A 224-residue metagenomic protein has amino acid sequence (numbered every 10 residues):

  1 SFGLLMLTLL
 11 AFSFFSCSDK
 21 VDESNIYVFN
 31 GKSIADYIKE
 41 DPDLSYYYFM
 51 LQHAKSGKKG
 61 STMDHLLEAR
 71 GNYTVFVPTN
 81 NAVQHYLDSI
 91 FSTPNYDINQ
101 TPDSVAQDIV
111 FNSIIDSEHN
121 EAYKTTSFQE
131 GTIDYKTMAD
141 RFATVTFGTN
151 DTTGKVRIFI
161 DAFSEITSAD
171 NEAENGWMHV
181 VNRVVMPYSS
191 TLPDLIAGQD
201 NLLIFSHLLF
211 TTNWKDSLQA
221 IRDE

Functional and structural regions predicted by a protein language model:
S1-C17: Sec-dependent bacterial lipoprotein signal peptides
F15-E224: Mature, structured domains of secreted/extracytosolic soluble proteins
